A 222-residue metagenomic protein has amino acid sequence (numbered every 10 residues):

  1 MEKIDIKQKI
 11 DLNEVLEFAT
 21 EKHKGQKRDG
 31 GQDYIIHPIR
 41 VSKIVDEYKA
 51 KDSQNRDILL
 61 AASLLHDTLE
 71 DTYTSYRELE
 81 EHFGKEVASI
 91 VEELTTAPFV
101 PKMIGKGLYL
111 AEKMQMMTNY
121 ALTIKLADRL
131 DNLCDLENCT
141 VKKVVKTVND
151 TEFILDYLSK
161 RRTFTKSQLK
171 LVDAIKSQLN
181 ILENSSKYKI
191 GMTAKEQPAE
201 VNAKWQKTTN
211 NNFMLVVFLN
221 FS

Functional and structural regions predicted by a protein language model:
M1-W205, F213, F218-F221: Active-site helical microenvironments for divalent-metal-assisted chemistry
